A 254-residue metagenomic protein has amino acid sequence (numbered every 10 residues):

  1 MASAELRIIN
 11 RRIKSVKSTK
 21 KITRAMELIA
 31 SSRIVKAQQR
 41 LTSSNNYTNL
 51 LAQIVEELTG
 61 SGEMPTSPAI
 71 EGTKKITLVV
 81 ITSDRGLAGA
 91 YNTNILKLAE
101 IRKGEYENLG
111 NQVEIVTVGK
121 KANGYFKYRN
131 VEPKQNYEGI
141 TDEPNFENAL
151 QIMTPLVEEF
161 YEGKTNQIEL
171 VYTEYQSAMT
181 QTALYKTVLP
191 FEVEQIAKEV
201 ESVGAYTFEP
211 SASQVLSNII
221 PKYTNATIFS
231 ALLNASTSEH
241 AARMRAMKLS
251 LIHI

Functional and structural regions predicted by a protein language model:
M1-I252: C-terminal beta-strand-loop-alpha-helix "lid" module of Rossmann-like NAD(P)-dependent dehydrogenases
